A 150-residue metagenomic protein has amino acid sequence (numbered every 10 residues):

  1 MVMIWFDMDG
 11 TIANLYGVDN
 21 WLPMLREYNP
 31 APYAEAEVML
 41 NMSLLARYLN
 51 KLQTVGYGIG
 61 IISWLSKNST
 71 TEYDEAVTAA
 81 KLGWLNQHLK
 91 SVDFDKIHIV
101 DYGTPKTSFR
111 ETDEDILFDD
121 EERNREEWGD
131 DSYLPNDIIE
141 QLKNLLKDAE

Functional and structural regions predicted by a protein language model:
M3-I4, I116: Structural motif
W5, D9-W84, H88: Alpha-helical substrate-recognition element adjacent to the catalytic core
T54-G56, N86-K96, D130-P135: Structural alpha-beta junctions
G58-G60, H98, I116: A structural signal for isolated positions on well-ordered beta-strands in alpha/beta enzyme cores
I62, I99-Y102, P135-N136: Conserved beta-strand termini and adjacent loop/short-helix elements that scaffold enzyme active sites in alpha/beta
A76-A79, V92-I99: Lumenal/extracellular "mature" regions of secretory-pathway glycan-modifying transferases
D95-E114: Donor nucleotide-activated moiety binding/catalytic core segment of transferases that use nucleotide-activated donors
T112-E150: Acidic, Mg2+-coordinating phosphoryl-transfer loop and its flanking beta/alpha structural elements, shared across
